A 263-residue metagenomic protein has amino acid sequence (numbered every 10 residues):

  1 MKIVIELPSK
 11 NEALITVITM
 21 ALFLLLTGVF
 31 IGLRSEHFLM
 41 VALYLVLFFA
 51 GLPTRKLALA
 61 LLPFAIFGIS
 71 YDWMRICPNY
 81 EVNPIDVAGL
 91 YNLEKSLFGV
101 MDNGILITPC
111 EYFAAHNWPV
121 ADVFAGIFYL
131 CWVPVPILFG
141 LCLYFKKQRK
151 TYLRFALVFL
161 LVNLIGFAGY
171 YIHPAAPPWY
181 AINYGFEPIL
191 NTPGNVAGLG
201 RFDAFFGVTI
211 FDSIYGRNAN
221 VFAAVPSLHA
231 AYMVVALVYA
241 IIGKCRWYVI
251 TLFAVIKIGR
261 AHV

Functional and structural regions predicted by a protein language model:
M1-V17: N-terminal membrane topogenic signal
V46-R55, C142-R149, A240-K244: Structural signal for the C-terminal ends of transmembrane alpha-helices and the immediately following loop
A58-W132: Intramembrane catalytic core of multi-pass membrane enzymes that act on lipidic substrates
L61, I137-I172, W179-I189, F253: Interfacial segments of alpha-helical transmembrane regions
I69-L93, L160-G198: Aromatic-rich transmembrane-lumenal/periplasmic boundary elements in polytopic membrane proteins
T108-P134, S213-A236: Individual transmembrane alpha-helix segments
I172-G243: Membrane-interfacial catalytic/cofactor-binding modules of polytopic membrane enzymes
A261-V263: Conserved small/polar residues in nucleotide/adenosyl-binding loops
